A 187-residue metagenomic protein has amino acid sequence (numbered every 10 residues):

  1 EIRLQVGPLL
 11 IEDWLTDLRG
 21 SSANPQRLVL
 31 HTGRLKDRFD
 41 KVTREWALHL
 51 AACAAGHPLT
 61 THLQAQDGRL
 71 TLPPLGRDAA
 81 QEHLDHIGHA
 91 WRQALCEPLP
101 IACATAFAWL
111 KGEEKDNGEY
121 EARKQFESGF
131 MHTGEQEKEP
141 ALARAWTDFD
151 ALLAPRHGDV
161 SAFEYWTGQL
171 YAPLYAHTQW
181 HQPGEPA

Functional and structural regions predicted by a protein language model:
E1-A187: Structural signature of nuclease core domains in nucleic-acid processing machines
